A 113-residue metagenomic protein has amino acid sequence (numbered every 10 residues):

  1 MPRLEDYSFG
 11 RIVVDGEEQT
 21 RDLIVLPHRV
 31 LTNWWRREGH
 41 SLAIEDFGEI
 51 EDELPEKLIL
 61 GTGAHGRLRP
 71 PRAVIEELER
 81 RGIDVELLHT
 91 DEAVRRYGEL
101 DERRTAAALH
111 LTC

Functional and structural regions predicted by a protein language model:
M1-E45, E102-C113: Non-catalytic interface/targeting segments
Q19, G48-E53, I59: Short, well-structured hydrophobic secondary-structure segments
R21-I24, G48, A64-R67, P71: Membrane-targeting and insertion segments and their boundary/processing signals
N33, G66-P70, R95-R96: Short active-site-adjacent helix-start/loop capping segments
H40-S41, E51-L54, V85-H89, C113: Short, surface-exposed, polar/charged, turn-prone segments marking secondary-structure boundaries
A43-I50, A93-R96: Short, charged beta->alpha transition segments
L54-L88: Mid-chain, well-packed structural core segment of small domains
E77-L111: C-terminal structural segments of small proteins and small subunits
